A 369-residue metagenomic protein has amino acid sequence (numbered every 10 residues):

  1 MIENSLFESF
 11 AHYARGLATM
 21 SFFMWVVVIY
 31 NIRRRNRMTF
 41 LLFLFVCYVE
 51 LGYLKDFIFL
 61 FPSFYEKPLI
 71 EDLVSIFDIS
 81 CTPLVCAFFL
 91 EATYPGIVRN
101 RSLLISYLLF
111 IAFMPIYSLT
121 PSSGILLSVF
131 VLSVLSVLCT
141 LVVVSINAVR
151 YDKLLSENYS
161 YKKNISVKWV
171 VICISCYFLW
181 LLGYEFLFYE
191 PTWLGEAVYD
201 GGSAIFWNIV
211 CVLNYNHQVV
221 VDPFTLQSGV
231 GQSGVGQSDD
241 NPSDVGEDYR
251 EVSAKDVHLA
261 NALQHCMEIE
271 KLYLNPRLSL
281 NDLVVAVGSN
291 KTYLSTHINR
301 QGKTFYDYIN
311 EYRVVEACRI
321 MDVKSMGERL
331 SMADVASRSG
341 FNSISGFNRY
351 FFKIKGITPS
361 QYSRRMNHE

Functional and structural regions predicted by a protein language model:
M1-A112, I125-V131: N-terminal low-complexity or simple alpha-helical regulatory segments that function as activation/interaction modules
A18-M24, I79-A87, S136-V143, I205-L213: Hydrophobic cores of alpha-helical transmembrane segments in multi-pass inner/ER membrane proteins, independent
V26, F57, M114-S118, L181-F186: Alpha-helical transmembrane segments of multipass membrane proteins
R33-L54, S106-Y107, V129-Y189, W193-W207: Alpha-helical transmembrane segments of multi-pass integral membrane proteins
Y53, I111-L119, H297: Hydrophobic alpha-helical transmembrane segments and adjacent interfacial helices in integral membrane proteins
Y65, S118-S128, Y189-L194: Membrane-interface helix caps and helix-loop-helix hairpins in membrane proteins
V143-L155, N208-V230: Juxtamembrane or sensor-core-proximal signal-transducing alpha helices that couple sensory domains to cytosolic
Y215-S339, G346, Y350-K353, S360-E369: Membrane-proximal linker segments that couple transmembrane helices to downstream signaling/catalytic modules
